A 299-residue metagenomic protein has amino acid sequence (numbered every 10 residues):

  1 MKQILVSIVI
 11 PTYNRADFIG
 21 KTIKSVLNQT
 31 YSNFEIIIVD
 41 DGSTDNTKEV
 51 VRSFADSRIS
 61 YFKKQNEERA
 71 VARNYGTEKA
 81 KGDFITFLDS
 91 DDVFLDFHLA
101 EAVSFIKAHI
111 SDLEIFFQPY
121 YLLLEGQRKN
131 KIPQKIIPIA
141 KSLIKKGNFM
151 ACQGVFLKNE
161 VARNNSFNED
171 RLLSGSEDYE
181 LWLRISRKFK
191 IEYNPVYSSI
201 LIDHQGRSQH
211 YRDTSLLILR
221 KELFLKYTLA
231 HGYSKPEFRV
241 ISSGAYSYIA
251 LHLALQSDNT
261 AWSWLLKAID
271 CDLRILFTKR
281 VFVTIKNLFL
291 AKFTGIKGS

Functional and structural regions predicted by a protein language model:
M1-S25: N-proximal low-complexity "stem/linker" segments adjacent to membrane-targeting elements
K24-N33: Short, acidic, metal-binding catalytic loop of nucleotide-sugar glycosyltransferases
S25, D40-E49, N66, D89: A conserved acidic beta->alpha catalytic loop
K64-A80: Glycine-rich, basic loop-to-helix element that forms the pyrophosphate-binding segment of sugar-nucleotide handling
I85: Short aromatic/hydrophobic "clamp" motif used to bind/position activated sugar donors
F97-N130: Conserved donor NDP-sugar-binding/catalytic core segment of glycosyltransferases
Q118, Q134-S215: Conserved nucleotide-sugar donor-binding catalytic segment
S142-I144, Y197, L201-Q205, H210-P236 (+1 more regions): Catalytic core of nucleotide-sugar-dependent glycosyltransferases
